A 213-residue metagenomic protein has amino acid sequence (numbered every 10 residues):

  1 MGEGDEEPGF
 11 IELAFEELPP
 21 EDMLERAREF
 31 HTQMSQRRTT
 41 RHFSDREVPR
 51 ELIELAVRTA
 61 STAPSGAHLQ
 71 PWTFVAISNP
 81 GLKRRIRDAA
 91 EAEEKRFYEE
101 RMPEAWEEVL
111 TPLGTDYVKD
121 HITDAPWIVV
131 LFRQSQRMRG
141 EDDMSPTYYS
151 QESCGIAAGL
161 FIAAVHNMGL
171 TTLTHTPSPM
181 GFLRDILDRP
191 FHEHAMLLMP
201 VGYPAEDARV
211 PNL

Functional and structural regions predicted by a protein language model:
M1-D124: N-terminal amphipathic, basic helical "cap/leader" segment at the start of enzyme domains
Q33, I128-V130, L198-P200: Conserved hydrophobic/aromatic beta-strand scaffold that supports enzyme active sites
L55-A60, V129, S135-I186: Small-aliphatic-rich amphipathic alpha-helix that forms the alpha element of a beta-alpha
P64, L82-R84, Q136-M138, E206-A208: Short, acidic Gly/Pro/Ser/Thr-rich loop/turn segments
A76-S78, R133, Y203: A general secondary-structure junction signal
E94-M102, L187-L213: A glycine-rich helix N-cap at a beta->alpha junction
A125-W127, M168, A195-L197: Generic beta-strand structural signal
